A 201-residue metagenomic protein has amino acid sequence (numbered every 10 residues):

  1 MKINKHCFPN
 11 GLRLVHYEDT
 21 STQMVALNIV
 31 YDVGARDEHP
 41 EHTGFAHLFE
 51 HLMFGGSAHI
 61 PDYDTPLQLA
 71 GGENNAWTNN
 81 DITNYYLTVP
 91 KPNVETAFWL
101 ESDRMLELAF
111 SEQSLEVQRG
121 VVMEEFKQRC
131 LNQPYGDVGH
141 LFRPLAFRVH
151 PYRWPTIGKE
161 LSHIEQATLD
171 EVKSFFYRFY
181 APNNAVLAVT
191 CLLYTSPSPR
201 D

Functional and structural regions predicted by a protein language model:
M1-T22: N- or domain-start disorder-to-order transition segments that initiate the globular core
N10, Q23-L27, D81-T83, N183-A185: Envelope-exposed proteins and targeting segments
A26-T88, W154-I157: M16/MPP (pitrilysin/insulinase) zinc-metallopeptidase core fold and M16-derived inactive scaffolds
E41, F45, Y63, V94-A97 (+3 more regions): Stable alpha-helical elements in mature extracytoplasmic
L52, G56-S57, A97, R129-P182: Scaffold signal of the M16-like zinc-metallopeptidase fold and its non-catalytic homologs
G56, T88-V121: M16/insulysin-pitrilysin zinc metalloprotease superfamily fold
Y194-D201: Conserved small/polar residues in nucleotide/adenosyl-binding loops
